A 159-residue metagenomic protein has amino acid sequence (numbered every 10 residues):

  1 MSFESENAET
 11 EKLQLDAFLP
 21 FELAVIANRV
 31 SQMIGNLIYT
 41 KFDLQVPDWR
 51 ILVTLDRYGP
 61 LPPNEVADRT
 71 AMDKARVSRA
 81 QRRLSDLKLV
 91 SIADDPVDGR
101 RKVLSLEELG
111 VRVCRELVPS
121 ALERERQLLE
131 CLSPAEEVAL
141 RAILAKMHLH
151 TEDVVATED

Functional and structural regions predicted by a protein language model:
M1-F42, K88-L89: N-terminal leader segment of winged-helix/HTH proteins
E4-N7, R69, R82-L149: Charged, amphipathic alpha-helical coiled-coil/dimerization segments
K12, F18, L44-V46, V77 (+3 more regions): Residue-level recognition of hydrophobic positions within alpha-helical transmembrane segments
Q14, N28, Q32-R76, Q81 (+1 more regions): N-terminal helix-turn-helix DNA-binding core of bacterial DNA-binding proteins
L23, L52-L55, L144: Hydrophobic structural patches
A27, H148-T151: A structural signal for well-ordered alpha-helices, especially hydrophobic packing surfaces of coiled-coils
L128, T151-D159: Amphipathic alpha-helical linker/stalk segments
